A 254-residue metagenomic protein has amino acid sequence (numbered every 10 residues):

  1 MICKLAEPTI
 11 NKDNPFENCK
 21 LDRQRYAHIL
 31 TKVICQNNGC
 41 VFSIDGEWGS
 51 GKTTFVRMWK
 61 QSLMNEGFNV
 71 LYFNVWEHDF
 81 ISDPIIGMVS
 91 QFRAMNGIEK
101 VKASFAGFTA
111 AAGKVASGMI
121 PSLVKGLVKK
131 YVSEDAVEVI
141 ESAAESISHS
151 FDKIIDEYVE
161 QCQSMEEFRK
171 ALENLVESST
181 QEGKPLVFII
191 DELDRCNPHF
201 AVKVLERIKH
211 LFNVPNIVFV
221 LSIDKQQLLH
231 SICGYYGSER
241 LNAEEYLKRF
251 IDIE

Functional and structural regions predicted by a protein language model:
M1-N74, I86: Walker A/P-loop-proximal flanking segment of P-loop NTPase domains
M1-P15, C19, Y26-A27, R169 (+2 more regions): The catalytic "switch" region of P-loop NTPases
C40, W48-G49, E77-I81, D224-L229: Conserved nucleotide-binding/hydrolysis micro-motifs of P-loop NTPases
V56, Q61-E177: P-loop NTPase nucleotide-binding core
S82-I86, P198-L205: Conserved strand-to-helix beginnings and helix N-cap segments that scaffold or border functional pockets
